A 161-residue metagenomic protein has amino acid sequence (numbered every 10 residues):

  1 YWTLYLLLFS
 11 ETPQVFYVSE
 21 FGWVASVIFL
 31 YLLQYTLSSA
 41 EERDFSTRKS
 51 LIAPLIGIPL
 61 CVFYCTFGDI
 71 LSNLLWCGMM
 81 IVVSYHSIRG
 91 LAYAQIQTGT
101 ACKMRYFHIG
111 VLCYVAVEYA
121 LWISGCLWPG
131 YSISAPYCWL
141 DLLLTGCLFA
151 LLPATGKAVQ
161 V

Functional and structural regions predicted by a protein language model:
Y1-A53, N73-M79, Y131-L151: Individual alpha-helical transmembrane segments in multi-pass integral membrane proteins
W2-E11, C61-L71, Y119-Y131: Juxtamembrane "helix-exit" motif on the non-cytosolic side of transmembrane helices
E11-P13, D69, T98-C102: Intrinsic-disorder/low-complexity, polar/charged segments
Y17, I28, I58, I96-G99: A general, composition-driven signal for non-globular sequence regions
T47-L60, M104-A116: Transmembrane alpha-helical segments of multi-pass membrane proteins
A53-Y93, P136-L140: Extracellular-loop-to-transmembrane junctions of the mid-late helices
S84-V161: C-terminal transmembrane-bundle signature of multipass membrane proteins, characterized by strong activation on
